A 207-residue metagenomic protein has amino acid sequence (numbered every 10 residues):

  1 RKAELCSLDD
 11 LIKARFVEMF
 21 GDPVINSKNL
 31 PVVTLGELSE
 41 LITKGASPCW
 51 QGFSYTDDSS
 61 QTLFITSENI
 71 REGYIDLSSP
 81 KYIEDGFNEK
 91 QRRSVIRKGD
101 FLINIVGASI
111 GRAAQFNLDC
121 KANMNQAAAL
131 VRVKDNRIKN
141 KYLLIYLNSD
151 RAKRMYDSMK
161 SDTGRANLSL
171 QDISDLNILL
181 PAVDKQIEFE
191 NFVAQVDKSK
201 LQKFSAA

Functional and structural regions predicted by a protein language model:
A3-S47, D175, L179-A207: Non-catalytic DNA-recognition/assembly elements of restriction-modification systems
K28-G73, K90-Q91, S161: Low-complexity, Lys/Gly-biased intrinsically disordered segments
C49, R71-Y82, F101-N125, K141 (+2 more regions): Short, ligand-facing micro-motifs at secondary-structure edges
T56, I105-V106, K121-A129, I138-K141 (+1 more regions): A short glycine-rich beta-alpha junction/loop motif
L63-I65, L77-F87: Short, structured beta-strand/loop micro-motifs enriched in basic residues and often containing a Trp
K90-V95, D119-C120: Short, surface-exposed secondary-structure edge patches
D119, V133-N136, D150-R151: Short loop segments at secondary-structure junctions
